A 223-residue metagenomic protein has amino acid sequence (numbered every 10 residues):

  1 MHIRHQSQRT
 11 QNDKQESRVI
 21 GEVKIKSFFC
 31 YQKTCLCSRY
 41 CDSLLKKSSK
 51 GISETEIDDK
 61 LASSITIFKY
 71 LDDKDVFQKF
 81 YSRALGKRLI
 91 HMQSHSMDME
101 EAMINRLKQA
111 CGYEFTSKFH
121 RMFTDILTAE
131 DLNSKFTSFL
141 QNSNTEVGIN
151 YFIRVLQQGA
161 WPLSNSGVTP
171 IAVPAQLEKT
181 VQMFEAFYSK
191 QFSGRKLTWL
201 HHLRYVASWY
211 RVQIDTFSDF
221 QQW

Functional and structural regions predicted by a protein language model:
M1-W223: Eukaryotic scaffold/interaction segments
